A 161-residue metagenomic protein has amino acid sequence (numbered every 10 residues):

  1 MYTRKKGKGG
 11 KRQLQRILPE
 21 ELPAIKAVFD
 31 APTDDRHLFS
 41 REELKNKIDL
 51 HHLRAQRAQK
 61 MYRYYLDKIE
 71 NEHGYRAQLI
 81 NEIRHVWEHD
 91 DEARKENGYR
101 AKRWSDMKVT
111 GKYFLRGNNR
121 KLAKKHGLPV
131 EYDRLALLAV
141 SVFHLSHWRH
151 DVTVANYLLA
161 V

Functional and structural regions predicted by a protein language model:
M1-R16, Q56-Q59, I69, W104 (+1 more regions): Extended, non-catalytic subsegments within catalytic or DNA/protein-binding/adaptor domains
K6-A27, R36-R57: C-terminal catalytic core of Y-nucleophile DNA break-rejoin enzymes
D30: Divalent-metal (often Zn2+) His-rich catalytic cores of metallo-beta-lactamase-fold enzymes
L50-L66, S141-V142: Short, basic/aromatic-rich helical patch in the C-terminal catalytic core of site-specific tyrosine
A55, H85, L135-L138: Short alpha-helical patches at coil-to-helix transitions and adjacent helical residues in well-structured domains
Y65-I69, R149: A generic secondary-structure signal for well-formed alpha-helical elements
N71-L128: Acidic, serine/threonine- and proline-enriched intrinsically disordered linkers and terminal tails in large eukaryotic
R94-R100, W104, N119, P129-L135 (+2 more regions): Catalytic-site neighborhood detector that most strongly recognizes the C-terminal catalytic loop/helix of tyrosine
